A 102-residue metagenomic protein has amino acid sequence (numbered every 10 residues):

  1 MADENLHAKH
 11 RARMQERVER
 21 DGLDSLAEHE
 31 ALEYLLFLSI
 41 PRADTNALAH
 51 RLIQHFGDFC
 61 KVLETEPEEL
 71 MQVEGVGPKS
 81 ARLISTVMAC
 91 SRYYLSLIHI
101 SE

Functional and structural regions predicted by a protein language model:
M1-E69: Long, highly charged, low-complexity intrinsically disordered interaction regions that mediate electrostatic DNA/RNA
T45, Y93-L95: A generic membrane alpha-helix/interface feature
P67-E68, S85-T86, S101: Hydrophobic transmembrane alpha-helix bundles
S80, S85-S91: Structured, non-catalytic alpha/beta "coupling" segments that mediate domain-domain communication and provide generic
L95-E102: Residue-level detector of conserved catalytic or cofactor/ligand-binding positions in enzyme active sites
